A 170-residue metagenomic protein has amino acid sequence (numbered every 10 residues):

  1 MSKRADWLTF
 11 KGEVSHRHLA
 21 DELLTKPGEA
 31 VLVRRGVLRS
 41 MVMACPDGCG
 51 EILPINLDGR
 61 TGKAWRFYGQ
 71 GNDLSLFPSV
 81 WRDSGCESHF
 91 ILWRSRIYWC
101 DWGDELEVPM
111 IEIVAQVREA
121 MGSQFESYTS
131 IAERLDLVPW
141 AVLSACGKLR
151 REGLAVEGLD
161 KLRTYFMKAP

Functional and structural regions predicted by a protein language model:
M1-V42, E51-A115, Y165-P170: Replace "small metal-dependent catalytic modules" with "small catalytic or cofactor-binding modules
M43-G50, Y128-T129: Extracellular/lumenal glycan-associated surfaces
C45, G147, R151: Residue-level detection of the helix-turn-helix DNA-binding "recognition helix"
D58, S144, D160-L162: Proline- and acidic/polar-enriched loop/turn elements at helix boundaries
V108-S144: Short amphipathic alpha-helical interface segments
L135-A141, G158-D160, P170: Secretory/periplasmic and organellar redox-cofactor proteins
R150-K161: A short, conserved structural fragment
